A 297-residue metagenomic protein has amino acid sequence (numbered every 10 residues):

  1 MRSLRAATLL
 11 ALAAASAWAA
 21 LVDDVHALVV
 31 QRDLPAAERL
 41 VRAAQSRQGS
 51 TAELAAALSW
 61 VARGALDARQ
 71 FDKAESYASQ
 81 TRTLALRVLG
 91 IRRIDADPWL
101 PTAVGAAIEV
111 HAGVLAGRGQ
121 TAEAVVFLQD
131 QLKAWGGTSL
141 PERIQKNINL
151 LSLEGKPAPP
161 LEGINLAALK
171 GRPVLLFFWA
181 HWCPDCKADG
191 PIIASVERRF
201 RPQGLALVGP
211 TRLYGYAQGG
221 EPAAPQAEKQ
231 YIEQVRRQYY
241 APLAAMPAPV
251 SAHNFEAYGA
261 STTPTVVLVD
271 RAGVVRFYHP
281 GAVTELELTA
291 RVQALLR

Functional and structural regions predicted by a protein language model:
Q45-L54, L84-P101: Flexible helix-coil transition and linker loops at the boundaries of alpha-helical arrays
A116-E162, L169-K170: N-proximal helix/coil linker or "cap" segments that precede and/or mark the start of modular domains
N165-K187, I193: Short active-site neighborhood of thiol/selenol oxidoreductases, capturing the structured segment around
A188-Y239, P247-E256: Structural microenvironment flanking redox-active thiols in thiol-disulfide oxidoreductases
Y239-Q293: Thiol/disulfide oxidoreductase modules built on the thioredoxin-like
